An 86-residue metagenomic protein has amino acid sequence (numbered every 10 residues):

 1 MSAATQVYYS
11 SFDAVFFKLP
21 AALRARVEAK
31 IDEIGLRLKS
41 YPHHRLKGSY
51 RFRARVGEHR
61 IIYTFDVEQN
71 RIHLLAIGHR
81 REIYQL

Functional and structural regions predicted by a protein language model:
M1-V7, A14-K18, A22-A25, R55-V56 (+1 more regions): Enriched for short, Lys/Arg-rich terminal
S2, S10-S11, S40, S49: Generic serine detector
F12-A14, G35-L36: Short charge-dense sequence patches
A29-A54: A short, surface-exposed loop/turn module that caps and links secondary-structure elements
L38, Y50, E58, G78-R81: Short, well-ordered turn and helix-capping elements at secondary-structure junctions
